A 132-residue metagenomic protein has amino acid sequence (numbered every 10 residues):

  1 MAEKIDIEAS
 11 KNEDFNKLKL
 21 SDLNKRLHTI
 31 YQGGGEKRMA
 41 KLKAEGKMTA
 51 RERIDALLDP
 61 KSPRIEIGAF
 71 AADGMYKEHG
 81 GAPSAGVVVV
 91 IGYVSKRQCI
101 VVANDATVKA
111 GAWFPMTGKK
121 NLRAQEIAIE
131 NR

Functional and structural regions predicted by a protein language model:
M1-R132: Terminal-region recognition feature
